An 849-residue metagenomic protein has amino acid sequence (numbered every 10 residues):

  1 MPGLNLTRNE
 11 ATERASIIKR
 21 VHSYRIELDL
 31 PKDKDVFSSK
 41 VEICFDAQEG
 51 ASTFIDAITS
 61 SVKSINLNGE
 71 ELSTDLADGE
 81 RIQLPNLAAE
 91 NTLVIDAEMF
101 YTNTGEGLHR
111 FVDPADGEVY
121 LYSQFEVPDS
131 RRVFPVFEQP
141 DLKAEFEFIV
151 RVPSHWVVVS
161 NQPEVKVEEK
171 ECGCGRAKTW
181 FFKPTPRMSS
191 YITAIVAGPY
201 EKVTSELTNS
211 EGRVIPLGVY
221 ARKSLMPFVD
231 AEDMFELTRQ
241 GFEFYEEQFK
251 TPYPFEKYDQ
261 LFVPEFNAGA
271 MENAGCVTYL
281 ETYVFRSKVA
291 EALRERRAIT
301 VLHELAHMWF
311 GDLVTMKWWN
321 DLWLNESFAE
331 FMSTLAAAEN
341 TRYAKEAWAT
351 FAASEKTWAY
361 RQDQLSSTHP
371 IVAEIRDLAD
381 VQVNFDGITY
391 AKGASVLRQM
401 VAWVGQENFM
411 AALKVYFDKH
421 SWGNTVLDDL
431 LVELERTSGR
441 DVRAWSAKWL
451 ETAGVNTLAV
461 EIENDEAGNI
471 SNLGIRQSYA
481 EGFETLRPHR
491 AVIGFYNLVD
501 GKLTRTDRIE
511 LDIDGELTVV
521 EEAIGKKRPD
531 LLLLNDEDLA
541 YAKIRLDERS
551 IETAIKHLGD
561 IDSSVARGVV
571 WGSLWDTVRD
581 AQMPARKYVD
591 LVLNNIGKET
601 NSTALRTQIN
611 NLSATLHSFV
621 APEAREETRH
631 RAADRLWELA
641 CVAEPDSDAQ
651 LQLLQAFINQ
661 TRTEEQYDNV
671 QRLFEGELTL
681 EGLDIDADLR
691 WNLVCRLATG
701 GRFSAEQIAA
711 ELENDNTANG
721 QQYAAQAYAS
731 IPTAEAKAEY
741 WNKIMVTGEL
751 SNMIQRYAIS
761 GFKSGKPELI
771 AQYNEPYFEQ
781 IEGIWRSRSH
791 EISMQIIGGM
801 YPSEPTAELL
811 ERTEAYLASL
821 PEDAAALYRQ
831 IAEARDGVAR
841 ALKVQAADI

Functional and structural regions predicted by a protein language model:
M1-S38, P114-Y120, P140, R443-A447: N-terminal, polar/Ser/Thr-rich
G3, E98-E206, E374, Y541 (+1 more regions): Extended, low-hydrophobicity, Ser/Thr/Pro/Gly-biased non-transmembrane segments
H22-G50, V460-E466, I475: Extracellular ectodomain segments of secreted/surface proteins
E42-T59, E138, E147-P153, G474-R476 (+1 more regions): Surface-exposed beta-strand/loop patches in extracellular or lumenal glycoproteins
A57-P114, P135-E138, C172-G175, E516-K527: A surface-exposed beta-strand-loop module
S61-L67, V442-R443, A453-L534: Beta-strand-rich binding/interaction modules
F182, E211-V214, G218-G482, A614-T615 (+3 more regions): Hydrophobic alpha-helical and helix-loop surface patches within well-folded domains that function as non-catalytic
G387, A467-N472, F483-T485, L498-R505 (+1 more regions): Long, ordered, helix-rich scaffold segments
